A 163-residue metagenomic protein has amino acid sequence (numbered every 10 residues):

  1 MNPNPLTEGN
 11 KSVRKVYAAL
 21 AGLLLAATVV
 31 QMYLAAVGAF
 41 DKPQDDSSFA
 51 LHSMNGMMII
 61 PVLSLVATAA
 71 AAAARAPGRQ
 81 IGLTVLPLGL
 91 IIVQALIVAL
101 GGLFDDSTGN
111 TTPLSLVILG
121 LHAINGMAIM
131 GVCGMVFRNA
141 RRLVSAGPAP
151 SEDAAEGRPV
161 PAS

Functional and structural regions predicted by a protein language model:
N2-S163: Polytopic transmembrane helical bundles with strong interfacial aromatic enrichment
